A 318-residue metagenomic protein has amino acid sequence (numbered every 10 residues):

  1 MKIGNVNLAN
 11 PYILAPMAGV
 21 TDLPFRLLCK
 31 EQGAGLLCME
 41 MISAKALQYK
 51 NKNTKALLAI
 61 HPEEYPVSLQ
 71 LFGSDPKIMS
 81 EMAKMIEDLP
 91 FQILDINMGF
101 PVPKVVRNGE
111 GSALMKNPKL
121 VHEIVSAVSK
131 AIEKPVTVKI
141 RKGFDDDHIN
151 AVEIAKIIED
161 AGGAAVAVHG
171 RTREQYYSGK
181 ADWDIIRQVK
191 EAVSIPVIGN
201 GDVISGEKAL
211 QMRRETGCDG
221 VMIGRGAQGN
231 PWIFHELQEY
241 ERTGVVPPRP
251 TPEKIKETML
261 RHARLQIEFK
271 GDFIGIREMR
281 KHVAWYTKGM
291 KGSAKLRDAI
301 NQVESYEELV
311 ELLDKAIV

Functional and structural regions predicted by a protein language model:
M1-I13, L47-P66, F100, V105-N108 (+2 more regions): N-terminal small/glycine-rich loop or linker at the start of catalytic domains across soluble metabolic enzymes
K2, M17-Q92: Glycine-rich, positively charged N-terminal anion/phosphate-binding segment
G4, L8, Y12, A18 (+6 more regions): Alpha/beta catalytic cores of nucleotide-metabolism and tRNA/nucleoside-modifying enzymes
Y12-P16, L37-M39, V67-L71, L94 (+4 more regions): Hydrophobic faces of well-ordered beta-strands that scaffold small-molecule active sites in alpha/beta enzyme cores
M17-G19, I42-A44, F72-S74, G99-P101 (+4 more regions): Active-site beta-loop-alpha junctions enriched in small/polar residues
S80-L94, M98-E110, K119-I195: Alpha/beta enzyme core
